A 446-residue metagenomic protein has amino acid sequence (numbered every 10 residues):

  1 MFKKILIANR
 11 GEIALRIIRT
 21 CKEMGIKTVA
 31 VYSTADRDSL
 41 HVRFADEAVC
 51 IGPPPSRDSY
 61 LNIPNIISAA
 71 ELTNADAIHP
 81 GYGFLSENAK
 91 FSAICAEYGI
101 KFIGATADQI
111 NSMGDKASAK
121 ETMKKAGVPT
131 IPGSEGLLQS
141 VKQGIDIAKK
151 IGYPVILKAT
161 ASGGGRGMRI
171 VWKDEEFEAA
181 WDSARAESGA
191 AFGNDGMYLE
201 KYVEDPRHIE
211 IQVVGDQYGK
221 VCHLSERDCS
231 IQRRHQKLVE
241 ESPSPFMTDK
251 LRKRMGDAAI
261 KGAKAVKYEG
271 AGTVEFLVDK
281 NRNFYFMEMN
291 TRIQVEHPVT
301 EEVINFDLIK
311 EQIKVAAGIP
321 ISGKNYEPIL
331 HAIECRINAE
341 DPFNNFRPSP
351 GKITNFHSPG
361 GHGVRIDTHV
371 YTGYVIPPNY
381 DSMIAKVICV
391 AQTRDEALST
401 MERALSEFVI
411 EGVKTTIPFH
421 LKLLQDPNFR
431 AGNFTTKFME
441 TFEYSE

Functional and structural regions predicted by a protein language model:
M1-K125, L138-D146, E396: ATP-binding N-terminal substructure of ATP-dependent carboxylate-amine bond-forming enzymes
I7-E23, A48, E71-T73, A96 (+4 more regions): ATP-dependent carboxylate activation and anion-phosphoryl transfer catalytic cores that bind Mg-ATP to form
S39, E87-N88, M113, S140-K142 (+5 more regions): Short secondary-structure boundary/hinge segments and terminal tails
L40-H41, I147, G189, N325: Short secondary-structure boundary/capping segments
G133-S134: Conserved beta3 strand of the protein kinase N-lobe
I147-I156: Acidic/histidine-enriched active-site and ligand-binding environments that engage anionic O-linkages
A159: Conserved ATP-binding/catalytic core of the eukaryotic-like protein kinase fold, especially serine/threonine kinases
